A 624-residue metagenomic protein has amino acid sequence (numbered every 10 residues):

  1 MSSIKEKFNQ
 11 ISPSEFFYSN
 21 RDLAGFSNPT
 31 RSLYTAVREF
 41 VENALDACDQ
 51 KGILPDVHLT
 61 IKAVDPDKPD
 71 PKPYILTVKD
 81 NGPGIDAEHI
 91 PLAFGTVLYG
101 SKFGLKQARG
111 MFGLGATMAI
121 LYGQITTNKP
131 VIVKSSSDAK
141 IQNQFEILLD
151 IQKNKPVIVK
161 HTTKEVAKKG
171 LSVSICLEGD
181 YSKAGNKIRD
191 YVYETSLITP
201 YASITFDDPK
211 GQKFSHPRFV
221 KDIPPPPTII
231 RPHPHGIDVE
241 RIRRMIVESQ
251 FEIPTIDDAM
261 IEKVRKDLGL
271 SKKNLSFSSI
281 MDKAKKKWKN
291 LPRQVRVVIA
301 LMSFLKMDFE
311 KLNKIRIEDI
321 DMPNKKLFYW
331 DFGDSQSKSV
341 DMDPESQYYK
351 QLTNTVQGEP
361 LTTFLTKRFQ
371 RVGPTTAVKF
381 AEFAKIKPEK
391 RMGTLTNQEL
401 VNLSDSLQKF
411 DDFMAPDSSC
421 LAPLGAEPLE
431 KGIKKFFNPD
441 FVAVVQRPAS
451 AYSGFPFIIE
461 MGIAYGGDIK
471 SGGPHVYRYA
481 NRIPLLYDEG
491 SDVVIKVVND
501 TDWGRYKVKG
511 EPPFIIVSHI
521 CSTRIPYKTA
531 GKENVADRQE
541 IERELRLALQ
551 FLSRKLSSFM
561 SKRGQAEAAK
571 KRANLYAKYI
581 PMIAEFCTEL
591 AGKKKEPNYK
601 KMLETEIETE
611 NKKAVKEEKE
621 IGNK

Functional and structural regions predicted by a protein language model:
M1-D56, E88-L92, I223-P225, I230-I237: Bergerat-fold GHKL ATPase/HATPase_c domain
P66-T77: Short, highly conserved beta-strand within the GHKL-type HATPase_c fold
Y74-I75, G100-G236, Q336, N354 (+2 more regions): GHKL-type ATPase core
D80: Acidic ATP/Mg2+-coordinating residue in the GHKL
G84-D86: A short glycine-centered beta->alpha linker in the GHKL/HATPase_c
Q152-P156, G179-Y201, K210-E252, Q336 (+4 more regions): Charged regulatory segments coupled to nucleotide-binding catalytic modules in large multidomain enzymes
D258, L270-F309: Basic, Lys/Arg- and aromatic-enriched nucleic-acid-binding interface segment
K314-L352: Conserved tyrosine-mediated DNA breakage-rejoining catalytic core shared by Y-recombinases
